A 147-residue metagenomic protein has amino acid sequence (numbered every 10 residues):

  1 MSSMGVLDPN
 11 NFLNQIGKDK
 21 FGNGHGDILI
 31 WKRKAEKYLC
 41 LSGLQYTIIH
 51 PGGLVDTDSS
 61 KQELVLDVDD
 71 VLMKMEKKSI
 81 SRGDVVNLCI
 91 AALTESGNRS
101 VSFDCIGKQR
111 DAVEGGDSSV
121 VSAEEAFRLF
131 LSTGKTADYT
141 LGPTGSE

Functional and structural regions predicted by a protein language model:
M1-E147: Oxidoreductase cofactor-interface core, primarily capturing Rossmann-like NAD(P)-dependent enzymes
